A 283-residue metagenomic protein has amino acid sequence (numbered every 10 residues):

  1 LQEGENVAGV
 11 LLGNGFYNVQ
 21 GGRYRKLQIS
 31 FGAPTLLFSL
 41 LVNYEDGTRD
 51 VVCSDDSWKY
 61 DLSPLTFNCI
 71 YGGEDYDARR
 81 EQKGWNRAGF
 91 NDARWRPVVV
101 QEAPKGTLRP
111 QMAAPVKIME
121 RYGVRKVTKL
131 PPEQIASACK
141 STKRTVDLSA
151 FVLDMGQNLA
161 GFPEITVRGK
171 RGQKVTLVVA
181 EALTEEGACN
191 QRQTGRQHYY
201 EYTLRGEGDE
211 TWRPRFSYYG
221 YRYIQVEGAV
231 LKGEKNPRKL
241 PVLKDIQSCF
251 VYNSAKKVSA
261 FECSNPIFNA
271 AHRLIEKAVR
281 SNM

Functional and structural regions predicted by a protein language model:
L1-M283: Extracellular/oxidizing-compartment recognition motifs
